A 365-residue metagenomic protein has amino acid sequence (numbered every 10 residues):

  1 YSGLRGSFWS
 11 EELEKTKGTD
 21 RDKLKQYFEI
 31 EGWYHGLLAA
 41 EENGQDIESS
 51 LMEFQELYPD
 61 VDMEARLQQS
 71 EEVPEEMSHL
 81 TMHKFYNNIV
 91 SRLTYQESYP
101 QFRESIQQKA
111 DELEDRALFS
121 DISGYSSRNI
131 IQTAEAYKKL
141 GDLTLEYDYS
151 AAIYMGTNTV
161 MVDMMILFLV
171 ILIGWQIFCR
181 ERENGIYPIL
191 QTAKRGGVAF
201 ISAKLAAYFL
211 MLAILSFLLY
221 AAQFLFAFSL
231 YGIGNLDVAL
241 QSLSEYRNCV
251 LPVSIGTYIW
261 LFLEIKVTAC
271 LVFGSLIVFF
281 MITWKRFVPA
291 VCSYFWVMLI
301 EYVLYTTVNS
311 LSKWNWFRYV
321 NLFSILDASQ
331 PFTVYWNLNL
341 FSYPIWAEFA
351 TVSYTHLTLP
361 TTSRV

Functional and structural regions predicted by a protein language model:
S2-E112: Membrane-proximal extracellular/periplasmic loop immediately following the first transmembrane helix
S2-R21, S105-E181, S202-T283, V303 (+2 more regions): Secretory targeting signals
I186-L190: Short cytoplasmic-facing helical segments at TM-TM junctions of multi-pass membrane proteins
Q191-G197: Short helix-to-coil transition segments within interhelical loops that connect adjacent transmembrane helices
V288-E301: Central hydrophobic cores of alpha-helical transmembrane segments in multi-pass integral membrane proteins
S310-F317, F341-Y343: Extracellular/periplasmic helix-loop-helix junctions in multi-pass membrane proteins
K313-V334: Short hydrophobic, aromatic-rich alpha-helical segments embedded in or entering the lipid bilayer of multi-pass
T355-T361: Conserved small/polar residues in nucleotide/adenosyl-binding loops
